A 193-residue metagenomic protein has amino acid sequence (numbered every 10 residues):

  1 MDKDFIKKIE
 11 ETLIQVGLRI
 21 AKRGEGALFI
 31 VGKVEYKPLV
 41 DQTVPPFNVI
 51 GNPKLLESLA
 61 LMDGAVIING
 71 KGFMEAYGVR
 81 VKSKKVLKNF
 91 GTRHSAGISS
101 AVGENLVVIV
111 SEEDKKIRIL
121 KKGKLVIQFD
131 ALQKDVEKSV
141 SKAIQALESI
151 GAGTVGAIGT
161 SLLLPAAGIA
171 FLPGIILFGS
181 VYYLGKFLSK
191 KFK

Functional and structural regions predicted by a protein language model:
M1-L147, G179-K190: Divalent-cation
K142-K193: C-terminal single-pass membrane-anchor helix
